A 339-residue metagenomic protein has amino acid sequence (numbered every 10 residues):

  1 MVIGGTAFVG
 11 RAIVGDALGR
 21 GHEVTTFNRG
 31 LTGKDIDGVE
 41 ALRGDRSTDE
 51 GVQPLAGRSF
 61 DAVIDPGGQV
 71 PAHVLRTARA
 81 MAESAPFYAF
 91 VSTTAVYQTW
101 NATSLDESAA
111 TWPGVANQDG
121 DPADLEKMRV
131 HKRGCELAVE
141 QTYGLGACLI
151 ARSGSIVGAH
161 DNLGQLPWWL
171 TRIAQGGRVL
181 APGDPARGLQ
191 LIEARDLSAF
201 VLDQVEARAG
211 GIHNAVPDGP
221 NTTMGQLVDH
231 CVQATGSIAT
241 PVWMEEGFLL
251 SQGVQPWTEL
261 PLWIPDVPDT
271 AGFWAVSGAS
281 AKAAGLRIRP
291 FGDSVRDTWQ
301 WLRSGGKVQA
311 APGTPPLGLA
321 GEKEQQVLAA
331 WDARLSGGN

Functional and structural regions predicted by a protein language model:
M1-R20: N-terminal Rossmann NAD(P)H-binding glycine-rich loop of SDR-like oxidoreductase domains
F27-T32, D45-R46: N-terminal Rossmann-fold cofactor-binding loop
D37-D49, G67-G68: Rossmann-fold cofactor-recognition segment
R58-V115, D119, R133-E140: NAD(P)-cofactor binding segment of oxidoreductase domains
S92, C135-H160: Conserved beta-loop-beta element that borders a ligand/cofactor-binding pocket
T103-L137, L163-P167, R187-L191, N221 (+1 more regions): Short-chain dehydrogenase/reductase
L163-W169, P182-A207, G211-N214, D293: Substrate-positioning beta->alpha
D203-A271, V276-A279, R296-W299, G306-N339: Mid/C-terminal beta-alpha module of Rossmann-like enzyme folds, strongest in SDR-family dehydrogenases/epimerases
